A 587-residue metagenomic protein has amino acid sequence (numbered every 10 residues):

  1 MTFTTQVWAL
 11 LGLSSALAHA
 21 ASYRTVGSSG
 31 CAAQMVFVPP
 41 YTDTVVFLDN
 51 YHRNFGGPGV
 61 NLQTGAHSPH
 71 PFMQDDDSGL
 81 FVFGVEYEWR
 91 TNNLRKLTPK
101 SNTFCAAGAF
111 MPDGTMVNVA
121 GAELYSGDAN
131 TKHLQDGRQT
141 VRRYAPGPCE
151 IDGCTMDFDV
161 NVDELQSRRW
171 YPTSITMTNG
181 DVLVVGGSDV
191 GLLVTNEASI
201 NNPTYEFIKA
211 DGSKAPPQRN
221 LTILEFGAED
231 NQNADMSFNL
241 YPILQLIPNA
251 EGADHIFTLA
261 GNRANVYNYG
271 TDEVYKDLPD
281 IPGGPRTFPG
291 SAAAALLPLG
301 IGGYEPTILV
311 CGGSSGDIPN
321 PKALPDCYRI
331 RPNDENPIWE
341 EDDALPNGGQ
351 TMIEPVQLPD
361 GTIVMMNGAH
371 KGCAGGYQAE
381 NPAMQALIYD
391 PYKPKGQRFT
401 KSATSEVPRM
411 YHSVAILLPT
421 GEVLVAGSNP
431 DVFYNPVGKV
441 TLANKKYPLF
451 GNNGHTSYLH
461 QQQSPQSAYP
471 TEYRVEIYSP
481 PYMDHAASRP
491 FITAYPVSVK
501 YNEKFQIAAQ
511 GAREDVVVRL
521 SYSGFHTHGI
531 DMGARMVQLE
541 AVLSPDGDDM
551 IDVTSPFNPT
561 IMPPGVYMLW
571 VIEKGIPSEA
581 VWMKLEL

Functional and structural regions predicted by a protein language model:
H19-T25, F37-P99, V119-E150: Beta-propeller domains
H19-T25, R90-K100, Y144-Q166, V185 (+5 more regions): Blade-edge beta-strand/turn elements of extracellular beta-propeller and related beta-sheet repeat scaffolds
T25-A33, M483-V516, V581-L587: Beta-strand/beta-sandwich contexts
A32-F37, D49, M73, V82 (+9 more regions): Beta-propeller and closely related beta-sheet repeat lectin domains
F47-V60, V82-E88, E503-W582: Immunoglobulin-like IPT/TIG beta-sandwich domains and homologous Ig-like subdomains
G79-R90, T131-D152, E197-S213, R263-N268 (+3 more regions): Beta-propeller blade signature
F226-C373: Beta-propeller domains
R409-R489, M568-I572, P577, V581: Blade-level signature of beta-propeller repeat domains, shared across WD40, Kelch, NHL, RCC1 and BNR/Asp-box propellers
